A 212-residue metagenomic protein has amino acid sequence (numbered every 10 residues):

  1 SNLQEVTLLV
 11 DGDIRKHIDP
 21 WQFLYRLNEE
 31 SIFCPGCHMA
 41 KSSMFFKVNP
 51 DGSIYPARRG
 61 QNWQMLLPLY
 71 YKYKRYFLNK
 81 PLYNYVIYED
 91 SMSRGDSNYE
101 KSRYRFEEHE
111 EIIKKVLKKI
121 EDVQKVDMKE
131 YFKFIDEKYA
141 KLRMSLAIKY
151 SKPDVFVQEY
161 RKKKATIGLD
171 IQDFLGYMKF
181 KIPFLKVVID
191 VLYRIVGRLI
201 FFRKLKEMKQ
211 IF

Functional and structural regions predicted by a protein language model:
S1: A short, conserved acidic/glycine-rich loop-to-beta-strand motif that forms the donor nucleotide-sugar/metal
E5-Y99: Conserved nucleotide-sugar donor-binding catalytic segment
H17, Y83-E89, G95-V126, Y150-T166: Catalytic core of nucleotide-sugar-dependent glycosyltransferases
Q61-N62, Y131, I135: Short, conserved alpha-helical segments within structured domains
Q64-P68, E108-E111, R143, Q158: Alpha-helical elements of Rossmann-like donor-binding domains used by nucleotide-donor carbohydrate transfer enzymes
Y99, E111-K133, D190-F212: Hydrophobic helical membrane-anchoring modules
K133-L146: Amphipathic alpha-helical repeat scaffolds of TPR domains
M144-F212: Membrane-interface aromatic/basic loop that binds lipid-linked glycans or pyrophosphate carriers, typified by
